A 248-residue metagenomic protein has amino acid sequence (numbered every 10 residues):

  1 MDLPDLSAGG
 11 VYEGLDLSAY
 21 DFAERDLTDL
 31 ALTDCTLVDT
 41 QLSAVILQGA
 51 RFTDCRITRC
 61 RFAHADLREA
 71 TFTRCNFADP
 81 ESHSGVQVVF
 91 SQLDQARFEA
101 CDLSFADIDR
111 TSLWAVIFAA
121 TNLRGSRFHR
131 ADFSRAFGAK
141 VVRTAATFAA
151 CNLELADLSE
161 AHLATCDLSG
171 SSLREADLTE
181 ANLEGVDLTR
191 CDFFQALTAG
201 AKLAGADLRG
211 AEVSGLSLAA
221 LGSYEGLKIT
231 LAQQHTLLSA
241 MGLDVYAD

Functional and structural regions predicted by a protein language model:
M1-D248: Tandem repeat scaffolds
